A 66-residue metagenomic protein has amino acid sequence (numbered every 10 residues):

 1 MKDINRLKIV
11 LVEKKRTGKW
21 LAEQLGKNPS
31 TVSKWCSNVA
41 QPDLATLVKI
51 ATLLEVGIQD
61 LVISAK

Functional and structural regions predicted by a protein language model:
M1-T17: A short, Lys/Arg-rich alpha-helix, primarily the initiator
E13, Q24, L53: Residues within the alpha-helical elements of helix-turn-helix
K15-R16, P42-A45: Residue-level signal for the short linker/turn that defines the boundary of a DNA-recognition helix
L21-A22, I50: Short alpha-helical "recognition helix" segments of helix-turn-helix
G26-P42: Recognition helix of helix-turn-helix/homeodomain-like DNA-binding domains that insert into the DNA major groove
C36, L54, V62-A65: DNA major-groove recognition helix of helix-turn-helix
A45-D60: DNA major-groove recognition helix of helix-turn-helix/homeodomain DNA-binding modules
